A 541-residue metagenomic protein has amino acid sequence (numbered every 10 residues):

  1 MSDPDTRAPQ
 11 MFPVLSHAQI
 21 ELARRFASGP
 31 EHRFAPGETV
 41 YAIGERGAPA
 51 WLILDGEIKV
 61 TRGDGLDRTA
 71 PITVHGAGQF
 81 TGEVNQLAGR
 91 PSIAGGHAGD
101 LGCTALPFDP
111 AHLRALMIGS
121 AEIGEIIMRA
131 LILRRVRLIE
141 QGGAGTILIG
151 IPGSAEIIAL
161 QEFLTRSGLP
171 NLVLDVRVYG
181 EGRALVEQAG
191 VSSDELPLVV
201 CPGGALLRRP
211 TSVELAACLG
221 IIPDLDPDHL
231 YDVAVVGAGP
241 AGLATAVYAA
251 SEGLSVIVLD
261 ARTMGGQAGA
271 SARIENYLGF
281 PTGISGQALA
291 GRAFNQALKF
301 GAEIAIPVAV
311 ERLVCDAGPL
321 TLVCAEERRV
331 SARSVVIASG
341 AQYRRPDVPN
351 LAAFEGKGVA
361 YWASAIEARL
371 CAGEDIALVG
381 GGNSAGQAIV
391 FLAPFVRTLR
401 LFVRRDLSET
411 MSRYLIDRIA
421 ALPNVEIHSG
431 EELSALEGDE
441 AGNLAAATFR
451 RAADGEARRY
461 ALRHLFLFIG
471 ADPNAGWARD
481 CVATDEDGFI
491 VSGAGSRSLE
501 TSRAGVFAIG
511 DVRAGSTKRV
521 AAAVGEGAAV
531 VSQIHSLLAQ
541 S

Functional and structural regions predicted by a protein language model:
M1-T165: Cytosolic regulatory regions built on CNB/CRP/Popeye-like sensor folds
A155-S192, A205, T211-S212, G269-R329 (+2 more regions): N-terminal Rossmann-like dinucleotide/flavin-binding domain of flavoprotein oxidoreductases that bind FAD/FMN
S212-D232, A341-F395, V491-G495, T501-S502: Glycine-rich dinucleotide-binding loop and its adjacent helix/turn
Y231-V258, A385-A393: N-terminal Rossmann-like FAD-binding beta1-loop-alpha1 element of flavoenzymes
S251-A270, T398-E409: Glycine-rich FAD pyrophosphate-binding loop
A290-A332, I337, A393-A494, S536-Q540: A Rossmann-like FAD-binding core segment of flavoenzymes
D347, A353-L370, F468-T517, S536: FAD-site-proximal beta/loop scaffold in flavoenzymes
G386-A388, R503, I509-S541: A conserved FAD-binding loop/helix module that cradles the flavin
